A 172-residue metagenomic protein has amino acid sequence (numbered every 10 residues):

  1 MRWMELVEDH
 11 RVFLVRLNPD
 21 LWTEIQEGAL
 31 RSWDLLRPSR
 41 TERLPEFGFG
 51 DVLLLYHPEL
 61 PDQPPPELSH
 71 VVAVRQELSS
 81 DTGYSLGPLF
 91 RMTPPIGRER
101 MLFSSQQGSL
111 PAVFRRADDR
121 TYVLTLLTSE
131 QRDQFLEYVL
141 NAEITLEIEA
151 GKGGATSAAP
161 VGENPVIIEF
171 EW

Functional and structural regions predicted by a protein language model:
M1-F49, L126, R132-W172: Compositionally biased, charged N-terminal/linker segments
P19-W22, L60-P61, S79: Short, solvent-exposed loop/turn segments at secondary-structure junctions
S32, P38, L53, H57-E59 (+1 more regions): Sparse, context-dependent recognition of short Cys/His-centered cofactor- or disulfide-binding micro-motifs
R43-P61: Short coil-to-beta transition motif at edge beta-strands of beta-rich domains
Y56, P61, A73, G83-E99 (+4 more regions): Charge-dense, helix-prone N-terminal extensions
P65-I144: Aromatic- and Lys/Arg-enriched surface recognition patch
